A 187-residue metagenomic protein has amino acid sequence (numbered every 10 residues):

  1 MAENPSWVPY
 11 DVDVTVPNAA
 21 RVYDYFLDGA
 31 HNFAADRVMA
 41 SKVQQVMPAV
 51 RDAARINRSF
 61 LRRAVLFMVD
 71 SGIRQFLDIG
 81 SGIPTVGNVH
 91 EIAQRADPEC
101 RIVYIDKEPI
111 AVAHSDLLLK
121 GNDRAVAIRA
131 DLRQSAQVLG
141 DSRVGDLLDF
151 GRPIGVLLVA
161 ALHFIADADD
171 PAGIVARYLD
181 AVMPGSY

Functional and structural regions predicted by a protein language model:
M1-A130, Q134-L148, A172, L179-D180: Rossmann-like AdoMet
I128, I154-L158, I174-Y187: Conserved beta-strand signature within the Rossmann-like core of class I S-adenosyl-L-methionine
Q134, L162-A166: Active-site micro-motifs of SAM-dependent methyltransferase domains
L148-H163: Short SAM/SAH-binding signature in class I
I165-A168, V182-M183: Helix-to-beta-strand junctions that scaffold the AdoMet/dcAdoMet cofactor pocket in Class I SAM-dependent enzymes
